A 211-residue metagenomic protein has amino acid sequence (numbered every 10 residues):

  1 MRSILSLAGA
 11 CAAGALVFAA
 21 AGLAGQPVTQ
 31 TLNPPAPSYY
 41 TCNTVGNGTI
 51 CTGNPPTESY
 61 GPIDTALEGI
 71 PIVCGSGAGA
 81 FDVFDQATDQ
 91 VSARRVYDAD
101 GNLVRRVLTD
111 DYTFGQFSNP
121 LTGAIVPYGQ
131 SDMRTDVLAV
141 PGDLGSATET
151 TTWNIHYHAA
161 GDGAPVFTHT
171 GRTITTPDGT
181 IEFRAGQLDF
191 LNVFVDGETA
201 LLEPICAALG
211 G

Functional and structural regions predicted by a protein language model:
I4-L7, A15-P37: C-terminal region of N-terminal signal peptides and the immediate post-cleavage residues of exported proteins
G25-G211: Beta-strand-enriched cores of mature, soluble protein domains
